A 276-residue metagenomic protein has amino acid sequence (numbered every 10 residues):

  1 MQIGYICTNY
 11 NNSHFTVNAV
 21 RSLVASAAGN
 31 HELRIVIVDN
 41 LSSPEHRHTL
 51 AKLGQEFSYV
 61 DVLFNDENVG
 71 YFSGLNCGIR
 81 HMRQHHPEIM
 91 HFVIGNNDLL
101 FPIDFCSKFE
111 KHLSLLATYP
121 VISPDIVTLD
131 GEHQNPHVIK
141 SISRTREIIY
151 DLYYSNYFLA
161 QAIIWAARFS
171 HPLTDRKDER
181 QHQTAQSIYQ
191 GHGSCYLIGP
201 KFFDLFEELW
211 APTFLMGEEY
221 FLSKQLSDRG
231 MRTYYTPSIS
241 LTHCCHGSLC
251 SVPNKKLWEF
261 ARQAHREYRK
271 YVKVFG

Functional and structural regions predicted by a protein language model:
N12-A27: Short, well-formed alpha-helical segments that are part of the catalytic scaffolds of diverse glycosyltransferases
S22, I37-L50, E67, F101: A conserved acidic beta->alpha catalytic loop
D66-R83: Glycine-rich, basic loop-to-helix element that forms the pyrophosphate-binding segment of sugar-nucleotide handling
P87-L100: Short beta-strand-to-loop acidic/aromatic patch adjacent to the donor-nucleotide binding site
L100-V138: Conserved donor NDP-sugar-binding/catalytic core segment of glycosyltransferases
F158-R168, K177-L197, C250: A recurrent flexible, glycine/aromatic-enriched loop bordering the glycosyltransferase active site that acts as
A162-W165, W210, Y220-G276: Active-site-adjacent helix/loop segment of glycosyltransferases that harbors family-specific signature motifs
Q181-T184, Y189-E208, P212-I239: A short, conserved alpha-helix in the catalytic core of glycosyltransferases
